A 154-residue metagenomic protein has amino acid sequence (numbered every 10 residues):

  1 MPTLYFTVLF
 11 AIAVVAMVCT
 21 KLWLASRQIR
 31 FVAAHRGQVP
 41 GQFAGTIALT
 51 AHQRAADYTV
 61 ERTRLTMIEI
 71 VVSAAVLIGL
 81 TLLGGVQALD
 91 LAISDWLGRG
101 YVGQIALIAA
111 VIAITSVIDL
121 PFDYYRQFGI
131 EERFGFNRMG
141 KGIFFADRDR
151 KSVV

Functional and structural regions predicted by a protein language model:
P2, L9, A74-R99: Juxtamembrane "helix exit" motif at the C-terminal ends of alpha-helical transmembrane segments in multi-pass membrane
L4-A11, T59-V71: Alpha-helical transmembrane segments and their helix-start/interface "positive-inside/aromatic belt" motifs in integral
F6, F10, G100-I108: Residue-level signature of transmembrane alpha-helical entry/exit and packing/kink sites in multi-pass membrane
I12-A34, V111-D123: Hydrophobic alpha-helical membrane-embedded segments
W23-R62: Membrane-interface amphipathic/juxtamembrane segments adjacent to transmembrane helices
I112, V117-G140, F144-R148: Hydrophobic transmembrane alpha-helix segments characteristic of membrane transport and insertion machinery
V153-V154: Conserved small/polar residues in nucleotide/adenosyl-binding loops
